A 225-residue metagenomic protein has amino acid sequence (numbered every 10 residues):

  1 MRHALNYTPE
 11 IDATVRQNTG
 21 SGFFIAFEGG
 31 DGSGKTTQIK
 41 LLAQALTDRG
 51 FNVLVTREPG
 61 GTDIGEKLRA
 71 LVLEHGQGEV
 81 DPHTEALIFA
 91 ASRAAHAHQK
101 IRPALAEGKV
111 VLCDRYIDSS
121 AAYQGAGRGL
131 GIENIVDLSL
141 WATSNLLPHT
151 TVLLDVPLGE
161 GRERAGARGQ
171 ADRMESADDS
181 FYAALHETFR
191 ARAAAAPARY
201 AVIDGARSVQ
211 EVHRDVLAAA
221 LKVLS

Functional and structural regions predicted by a protein language model:
R2-T19, A43, G159-S225: NTP-dependent small-molecule kinase module
F24: Walker A (P-loop) ATP-phosphate-binding motif of ABC ATPase nucleotide-binding domains
F27: Hydrophobic anchor at the beta1->P-loop junction of P-loop NTPases
G32: Walker A (P-loop) phosphate-binding loop of P-loop NTPases
K35: Conserved lysine of the Walker
Q38: Hydrophobic positions on the alpha1 helix immediately C-terminal to the Walker A/P-loop
R49-T143, D215: ATP-dependent small-molecule kinase phosphotransfer cores that center on conserved nucleotide phosphate-binding segments
R115, S119-E187: A glycine- and Lys/Arg-enriched "phosphate-lid" helix/loop adjacent to the NTP-binding pocket of small-molecule kinases
